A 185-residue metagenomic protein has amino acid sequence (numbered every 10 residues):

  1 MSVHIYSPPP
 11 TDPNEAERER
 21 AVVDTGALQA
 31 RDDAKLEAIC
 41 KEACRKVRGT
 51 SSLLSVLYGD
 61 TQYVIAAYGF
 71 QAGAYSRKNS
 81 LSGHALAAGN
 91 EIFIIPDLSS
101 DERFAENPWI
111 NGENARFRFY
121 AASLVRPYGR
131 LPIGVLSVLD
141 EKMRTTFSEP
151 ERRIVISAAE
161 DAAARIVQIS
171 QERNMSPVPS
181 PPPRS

Functional and structural regions predicted by a protein language model:
M1-S80, P150, S157, R165-S185: Intrinsically disordered, low-complexity terminal regulatory regions
G49, Y120, I133: Short coil/loop residues immediately preceding or within conserved phosphate-binding loops of NTP-utilizing enzyme
S51, L57, T61-I65, A72-R118: Regulatory sensory and allosteric helical modules in signal-transduction proteins and certain transcription factors
R118-P127: A short, aliphatic-rich beta-strand micro-motif
R126-P132, E141: Flexible loop/coil segments at beta-strand boundaries within sensory signal-transduction domains
G134-V135, R152: PAS (Per-ARNT-Sim) sensory domains
L136-T145: Short beta-strand-to-loop transition segments that serve as allosteric relay/switch motifs in sensory/regulatory domains
